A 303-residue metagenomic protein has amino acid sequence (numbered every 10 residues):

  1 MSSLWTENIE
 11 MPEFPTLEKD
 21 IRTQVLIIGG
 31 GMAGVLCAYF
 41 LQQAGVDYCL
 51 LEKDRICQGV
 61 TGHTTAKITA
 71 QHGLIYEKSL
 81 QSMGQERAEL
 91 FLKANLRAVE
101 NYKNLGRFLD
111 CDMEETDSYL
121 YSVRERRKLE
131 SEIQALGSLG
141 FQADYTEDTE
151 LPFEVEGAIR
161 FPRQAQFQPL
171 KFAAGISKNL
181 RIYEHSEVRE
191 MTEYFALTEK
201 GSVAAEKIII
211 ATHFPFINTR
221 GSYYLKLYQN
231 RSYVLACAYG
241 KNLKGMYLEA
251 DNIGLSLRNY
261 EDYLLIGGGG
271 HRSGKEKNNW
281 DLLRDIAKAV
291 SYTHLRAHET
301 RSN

Functional and structural regions predicted by a protein language model:
M1-T23: Extreme N-terminal leader/targeting segments of oxidoreductases
V25-C49: N-terminal Rossmann-like FAD-binding beta1-loop-alpha1 element of flavoenzymes
A44-H63: Glycine-rich FAD pyrophosphate-binding loop
Q71-E147: Dinucleotide-binding Rossmann-like beta1-alpha1 core, especially the glycine-rich loop that anchors the ADP
D110-L120, T146-A173, G269: Helix-loop-beta segment of a Rossmann-like dinucleotide-binding subdomain
I159-Y194: Helical element adjacent to the flavin cofactor pocket in flavoenzyme catalytic cores
M191-Y260: Flavin-dependent oxidoreductases
T293-T300: Conserved small/polar residues in nucleotide/adenosyl-binding loops
